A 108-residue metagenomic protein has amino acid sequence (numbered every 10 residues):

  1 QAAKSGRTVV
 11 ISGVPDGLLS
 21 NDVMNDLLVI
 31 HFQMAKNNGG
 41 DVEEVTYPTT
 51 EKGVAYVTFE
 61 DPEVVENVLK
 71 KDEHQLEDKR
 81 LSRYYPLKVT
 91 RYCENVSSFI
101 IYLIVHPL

Functional and structural regions predicted by a protein language model:
Q1-K70, L76-K79, F99-L108: Canonical RRM/RBD RNA-binding surface and closely related RRM-like beta-sheet modules in eukaryotic RNA-binding proteins
Q75-E94: Conserved short beta-strand edge segments in small beta-sheet-based binding/regulatory domains
